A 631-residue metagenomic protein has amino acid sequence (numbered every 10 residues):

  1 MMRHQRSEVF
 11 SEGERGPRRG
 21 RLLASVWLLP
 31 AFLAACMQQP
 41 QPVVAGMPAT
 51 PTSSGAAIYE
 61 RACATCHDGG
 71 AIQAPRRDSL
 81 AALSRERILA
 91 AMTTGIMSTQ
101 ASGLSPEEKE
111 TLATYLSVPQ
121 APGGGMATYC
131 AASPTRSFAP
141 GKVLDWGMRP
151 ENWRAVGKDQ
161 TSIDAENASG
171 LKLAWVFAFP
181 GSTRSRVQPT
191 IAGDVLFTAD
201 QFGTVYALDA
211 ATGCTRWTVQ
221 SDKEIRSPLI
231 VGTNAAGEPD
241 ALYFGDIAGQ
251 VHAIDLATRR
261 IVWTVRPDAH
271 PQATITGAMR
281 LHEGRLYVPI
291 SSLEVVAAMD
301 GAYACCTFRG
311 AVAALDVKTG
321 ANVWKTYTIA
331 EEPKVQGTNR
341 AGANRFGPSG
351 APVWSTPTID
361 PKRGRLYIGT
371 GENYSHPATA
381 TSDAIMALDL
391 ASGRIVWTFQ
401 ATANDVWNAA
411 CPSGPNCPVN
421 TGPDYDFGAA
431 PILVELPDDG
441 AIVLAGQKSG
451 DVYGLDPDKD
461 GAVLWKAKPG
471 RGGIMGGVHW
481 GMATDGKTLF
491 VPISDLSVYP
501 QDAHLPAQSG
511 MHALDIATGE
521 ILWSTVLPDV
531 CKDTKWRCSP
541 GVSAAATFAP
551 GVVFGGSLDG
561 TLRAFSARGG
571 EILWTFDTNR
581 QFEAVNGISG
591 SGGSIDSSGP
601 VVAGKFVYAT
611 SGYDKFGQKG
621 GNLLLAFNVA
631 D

Functional and structural regions predicted by a protein language model:
L33-A35: C-terminal motif of bacterial Sec signal peptides marking the signal peptidase cleavage site
A49-G69: Sequence/structural segment immediately N-terminal to covalent heme-attachment motifs in c-type and related
T65, Q73-Q120, R285, R365: Extracytoplasmic electron-transfer domains, predominantly the class I c-type cytochrome c fold
Y129-L173, T328, E332-P333: Blade/loop signatures of beta-propeller domains
P140-M148, S182-T204, K223-V251, P271-A304 (+8 more regions): Repeat-blade elements of multi-bladed beta-propeller folds
F179, R266-A269, V323-G347, V396-G422 (+3 more regions): Surface-exposed loop and turn segments in beta-propeller and other repeat-based domains that flank or scaffold
D209-T212, D255-T258, D316-T319, L390-S392 (+4 more regions): Short loop/turn segments that connect beta-strands within beta-propeller blades
F308-A321, T381-R394, A507-G519, G621-D631: Beta-propeller blade signature
